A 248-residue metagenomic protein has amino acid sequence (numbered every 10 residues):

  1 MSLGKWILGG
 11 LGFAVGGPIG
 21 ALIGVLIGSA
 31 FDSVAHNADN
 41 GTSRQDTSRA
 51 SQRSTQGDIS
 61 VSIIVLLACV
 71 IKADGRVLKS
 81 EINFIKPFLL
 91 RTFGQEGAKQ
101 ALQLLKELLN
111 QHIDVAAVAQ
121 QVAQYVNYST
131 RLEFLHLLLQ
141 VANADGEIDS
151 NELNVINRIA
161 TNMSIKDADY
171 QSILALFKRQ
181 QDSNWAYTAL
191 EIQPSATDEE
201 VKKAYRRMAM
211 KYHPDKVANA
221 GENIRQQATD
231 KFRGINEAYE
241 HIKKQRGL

Functional and structural regions predicted by a protein language model:
M1-K72, R76-L248: Small-residue-enriched hydrophobic alpha-helices in membranes
